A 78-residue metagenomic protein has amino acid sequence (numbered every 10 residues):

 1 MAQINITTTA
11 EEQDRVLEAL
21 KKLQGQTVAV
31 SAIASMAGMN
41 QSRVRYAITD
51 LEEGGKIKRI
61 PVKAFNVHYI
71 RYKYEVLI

Functional and structural regions predicted by a protein language model:
M1-E18, N66: Short alpha-helical segments that sit at the start of domains
T9, Q26-T27, Q41: Alpha-helix N-cap/helix-initiation sites
E18-G25: Short, locally clustered residues in the helix-turn-helix/winged-helix DNA-binding domain
G25-M36: Short acidic, hydrophobic short linear motifs in intrinsically disordered regions
M39-D50: Short amphipathic alpha-helical interaction segments
E52-V62: A short, conserved structural fragment
P61-R71: Short, Lys/Arg-rich nucleic-acid/phosphate-binding segment
V76-I78: Short, amphipathic alpha-helical interaction segments positioned at domain boundaries
